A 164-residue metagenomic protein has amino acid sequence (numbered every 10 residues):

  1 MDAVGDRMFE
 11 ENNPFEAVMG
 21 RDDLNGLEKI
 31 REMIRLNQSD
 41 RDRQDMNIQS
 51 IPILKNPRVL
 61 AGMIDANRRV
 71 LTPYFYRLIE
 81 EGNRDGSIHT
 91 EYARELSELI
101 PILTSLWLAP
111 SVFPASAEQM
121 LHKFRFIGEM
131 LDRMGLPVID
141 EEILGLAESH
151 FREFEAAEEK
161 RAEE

Functional and structural regions predicted by a protein language model:
M1-G20, R31-R35: An amphipathic alpha-helix adjacent to DNA-recognition modules
E11, N37-N47, G82, W107: A short secondary-structure junction motif
A17, G26-E32, L36-S39, R43 (+1 more regions): Active-site-adjacent scaffolding segments
V18-D22, I48-P52, S111-P114: Secondary-structure edge/capping motif, primarily at the C-terminal ends of alpha-helices and the immediately following
N37, T90-P110, H122-M134, L146-E153: Hydrophobic alpha-helical segments that form the core of small-molecule binding pockets and/or dimer interfaces
D45-I88, R94-E95: Short secondary-structure transition hinges
P73, R77-E80, R84, S116-E164: C-terminal peripheral helix-coil segments that are non-catalytic and often amphipathic
